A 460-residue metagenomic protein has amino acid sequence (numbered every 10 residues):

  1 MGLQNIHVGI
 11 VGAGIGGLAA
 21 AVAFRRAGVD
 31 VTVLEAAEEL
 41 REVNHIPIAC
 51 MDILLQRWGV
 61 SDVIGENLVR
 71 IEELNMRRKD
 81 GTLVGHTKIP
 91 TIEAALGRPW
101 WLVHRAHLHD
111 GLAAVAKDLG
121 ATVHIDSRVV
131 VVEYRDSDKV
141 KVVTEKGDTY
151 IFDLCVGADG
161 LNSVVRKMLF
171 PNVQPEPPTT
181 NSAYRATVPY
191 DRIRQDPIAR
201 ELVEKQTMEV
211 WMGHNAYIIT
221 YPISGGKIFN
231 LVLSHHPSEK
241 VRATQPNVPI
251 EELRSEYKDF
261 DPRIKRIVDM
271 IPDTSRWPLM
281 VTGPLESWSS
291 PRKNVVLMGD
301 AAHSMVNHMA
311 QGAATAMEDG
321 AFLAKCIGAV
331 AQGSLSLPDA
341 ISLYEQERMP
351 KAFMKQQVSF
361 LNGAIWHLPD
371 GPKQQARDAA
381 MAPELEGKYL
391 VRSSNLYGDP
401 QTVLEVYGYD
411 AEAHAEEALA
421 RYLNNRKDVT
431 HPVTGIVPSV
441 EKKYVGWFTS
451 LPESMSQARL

Functional and structural regions predicted by a protein language model:
M1-V8, R26: Extreme N-terminal leader/targeting segments of oxidoreductases
G2-N5, E73, D80-G81, K325-L460: C-terminal helical "tail/cap" subdomain of flavin- and related membrane-associated enzymes
H7, D30, I228: Residues at the starts of beta-strands that form the adenosine-phosphate
I10-D30, A37, V156-G157, T220 (+2 more regions): Conserved mid-domain beta->alpha element of the FAD-binding
V29, V60, A121: Short phosphate-binding/catalytic loops that engage adenosine nucleotides
V43-V115, W366: Active-site-adjacent segment of FAD-dependent monooxygenases/related oxidoreductases
D80, D110-P272: Conserved FAD-binding catalytic core of PHBH/FMO-like flavoproteins
